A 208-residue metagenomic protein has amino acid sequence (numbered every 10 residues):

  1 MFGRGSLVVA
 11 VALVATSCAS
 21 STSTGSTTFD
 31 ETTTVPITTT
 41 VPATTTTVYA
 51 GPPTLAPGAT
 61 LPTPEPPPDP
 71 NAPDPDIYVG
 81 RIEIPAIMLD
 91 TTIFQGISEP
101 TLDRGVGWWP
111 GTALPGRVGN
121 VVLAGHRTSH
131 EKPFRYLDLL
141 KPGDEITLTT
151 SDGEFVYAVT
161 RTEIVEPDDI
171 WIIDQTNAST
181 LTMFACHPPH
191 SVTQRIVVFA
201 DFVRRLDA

Functional and structural regions predicted by a protein language model:
M1-L7: Bacterial N-terminal signal peptides that target proteins for export
V14-S17: C-terminal motif of bacterial Sec signal peptides marking the signal peptidase cleavage site
A19-A208: Solvent-exposed, non-transmembrane regions of membrane-associated and secreted proteins
